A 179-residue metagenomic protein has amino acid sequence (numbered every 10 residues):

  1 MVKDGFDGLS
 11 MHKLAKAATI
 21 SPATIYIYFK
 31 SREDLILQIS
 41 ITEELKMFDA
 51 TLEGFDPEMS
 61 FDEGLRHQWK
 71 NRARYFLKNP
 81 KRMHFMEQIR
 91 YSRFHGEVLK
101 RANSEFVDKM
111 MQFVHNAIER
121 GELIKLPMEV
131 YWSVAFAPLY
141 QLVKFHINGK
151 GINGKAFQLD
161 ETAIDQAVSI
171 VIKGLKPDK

Functional and structural regions predicted by a protein language model:
V2-D34, Q38: Helix-turn-helix
K3-D7, E58, N79, R120: Short coil/turn segments at alpha/beta junctions that flank glycine-rich nucleotide-binding fingerprints
M11, E33, L37, D62 (+8 more regions): Short, structured helix-loop boundary elements
E33, L37, I41, L45 (+7 more regions): Generic detection of well-ordered alpha-helical segments
Q38, L52-K78, Y131-A135: Hydrophobic alpha-helical connector segments
L45-L52, K78, F94-R120, E129-V134 (+2 more regions): Amphipathic alpha-helical packing segments from all-alpha helical-bundle domains
R74, D108, Q112-R120, A137 (+3 more regions): C-terminal peripheral helix-coil segments that are non-catalytic and often amphipathic
F76-H95, K144-K150: Amphipathic alpha-helical segments used for helix-helix packing
